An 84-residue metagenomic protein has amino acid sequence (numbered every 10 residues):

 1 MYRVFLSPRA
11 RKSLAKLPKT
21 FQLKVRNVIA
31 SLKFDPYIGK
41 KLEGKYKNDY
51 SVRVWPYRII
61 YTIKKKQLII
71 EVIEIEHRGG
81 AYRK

Functional and structural regions predicted by a protein language model:
M1-V4, P8-K12, K16, T20-L23 (+3 more regions): Enriched for short, Lys/Arg-rich terminal
I29-V52: A short, surface-exposed loop/turn module that caps and links secondary-structure elements
